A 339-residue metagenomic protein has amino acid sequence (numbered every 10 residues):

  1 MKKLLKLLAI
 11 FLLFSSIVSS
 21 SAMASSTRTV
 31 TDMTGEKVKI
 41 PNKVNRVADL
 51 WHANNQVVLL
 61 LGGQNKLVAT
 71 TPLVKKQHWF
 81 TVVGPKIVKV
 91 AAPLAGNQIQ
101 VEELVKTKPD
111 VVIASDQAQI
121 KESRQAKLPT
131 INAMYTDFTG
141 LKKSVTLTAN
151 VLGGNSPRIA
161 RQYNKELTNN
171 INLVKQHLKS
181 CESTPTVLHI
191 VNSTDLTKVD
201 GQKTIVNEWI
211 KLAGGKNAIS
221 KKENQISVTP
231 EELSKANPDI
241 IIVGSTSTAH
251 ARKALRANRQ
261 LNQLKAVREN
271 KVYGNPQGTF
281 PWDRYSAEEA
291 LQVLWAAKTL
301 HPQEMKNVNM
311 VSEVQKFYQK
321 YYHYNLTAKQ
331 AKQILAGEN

Functional and structural regions predicted by a protein language model:
K2-M23: Sec-dependent N-terminal signal peptides of Gram-positive bacterial secreted proteins and lipoproteins
M33-G35, V90-E102, K222-P230: Short helix-initiation/N-cap motifs at beta->coil->alpha
V38-K43, V82-A92, L212-K222: A local structural motif
R46-L50, V68-T71, V111-S115, T130-M134 (+4 more regions): Structural recognition of the beta-strand scaffold that forms the well-ordered cores of secreted hydrolase catalytic
D49-T107, V111-D116: A short, structured surface patch at a secondary-structure boundary
Q98-K108, A126, V228-N237: Short helices/loops that flank or line small-molecule/ion binding pockets
I120-L196, K216-K221, S227, G274-E338: Extracytoplasmic substrate-binding proteins
T197-Q263, E269: Flexible, glycine-rich surface segments
